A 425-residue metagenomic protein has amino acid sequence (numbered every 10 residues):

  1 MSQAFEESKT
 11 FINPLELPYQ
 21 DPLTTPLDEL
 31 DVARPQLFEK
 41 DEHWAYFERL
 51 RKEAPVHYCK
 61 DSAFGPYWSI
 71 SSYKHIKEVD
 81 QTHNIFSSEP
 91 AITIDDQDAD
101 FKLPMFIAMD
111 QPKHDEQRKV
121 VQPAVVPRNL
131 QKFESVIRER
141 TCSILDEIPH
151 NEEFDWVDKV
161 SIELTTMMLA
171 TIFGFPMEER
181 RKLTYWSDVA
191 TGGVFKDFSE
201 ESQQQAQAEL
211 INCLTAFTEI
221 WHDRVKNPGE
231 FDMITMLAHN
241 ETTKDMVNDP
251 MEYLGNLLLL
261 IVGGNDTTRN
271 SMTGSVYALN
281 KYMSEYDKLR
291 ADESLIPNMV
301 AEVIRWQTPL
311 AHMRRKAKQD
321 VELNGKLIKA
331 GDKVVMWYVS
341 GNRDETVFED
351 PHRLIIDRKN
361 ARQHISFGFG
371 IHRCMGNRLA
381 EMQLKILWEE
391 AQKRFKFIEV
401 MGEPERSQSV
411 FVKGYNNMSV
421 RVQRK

Functional and structural regions predicted by a protein language model:
M1-K425: Cytochrome P450
